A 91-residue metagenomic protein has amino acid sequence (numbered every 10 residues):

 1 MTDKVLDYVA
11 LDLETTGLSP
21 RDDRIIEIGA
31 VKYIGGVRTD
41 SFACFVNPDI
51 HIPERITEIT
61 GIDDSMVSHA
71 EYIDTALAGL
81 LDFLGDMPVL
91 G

Functional and structural regions predicted by a protein language model:
M1-G91: Conserved non-catalytic scaffold segment of RNase H-like nuclease domains
